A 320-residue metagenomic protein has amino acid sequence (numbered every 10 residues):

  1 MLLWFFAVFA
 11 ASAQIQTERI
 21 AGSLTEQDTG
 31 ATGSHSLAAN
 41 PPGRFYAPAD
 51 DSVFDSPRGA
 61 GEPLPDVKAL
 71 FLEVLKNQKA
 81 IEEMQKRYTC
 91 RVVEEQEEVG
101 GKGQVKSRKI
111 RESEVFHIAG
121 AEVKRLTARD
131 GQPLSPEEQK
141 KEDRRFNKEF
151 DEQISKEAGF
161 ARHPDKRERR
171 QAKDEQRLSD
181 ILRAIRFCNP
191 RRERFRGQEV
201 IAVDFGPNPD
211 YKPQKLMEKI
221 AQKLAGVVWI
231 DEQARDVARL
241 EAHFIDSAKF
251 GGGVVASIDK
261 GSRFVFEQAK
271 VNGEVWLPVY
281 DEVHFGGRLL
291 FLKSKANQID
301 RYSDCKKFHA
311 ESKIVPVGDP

Functional and structural regions predicted by a protein language model:
M1-A10: Bacterial N-terminal signal peptides
Q14-A225, E232-A238, H243-S262, E267-V279 (+1 more regions): Structured extracytoplasmic
